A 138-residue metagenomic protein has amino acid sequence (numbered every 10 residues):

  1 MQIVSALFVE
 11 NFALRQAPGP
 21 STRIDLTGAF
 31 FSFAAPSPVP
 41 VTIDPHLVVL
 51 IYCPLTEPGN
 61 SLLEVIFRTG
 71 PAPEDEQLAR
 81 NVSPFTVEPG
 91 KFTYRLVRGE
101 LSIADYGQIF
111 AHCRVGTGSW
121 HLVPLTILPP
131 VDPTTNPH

Functional and structural regions predicted by a protein language model:
Q2-Y106, F110-H138: Contiguous segments within soluble domain cores/interaction surfaces
